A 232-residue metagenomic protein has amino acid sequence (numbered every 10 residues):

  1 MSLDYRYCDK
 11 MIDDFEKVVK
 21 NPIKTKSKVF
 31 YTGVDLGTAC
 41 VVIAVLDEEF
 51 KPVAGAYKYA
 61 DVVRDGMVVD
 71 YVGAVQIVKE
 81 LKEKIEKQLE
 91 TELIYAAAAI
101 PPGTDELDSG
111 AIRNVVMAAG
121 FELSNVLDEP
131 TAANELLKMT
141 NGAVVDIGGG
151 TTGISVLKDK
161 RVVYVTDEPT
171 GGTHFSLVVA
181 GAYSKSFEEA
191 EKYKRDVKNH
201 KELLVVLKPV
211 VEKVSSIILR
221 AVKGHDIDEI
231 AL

Functional and structural regions predicted by a protein language model:
M1-T38, V42-I147, R161-E168, G172-L232: Nucleotide/phosphate-binding catalytic cleft detector across ATP-hydrolyzing and phosphate-transferring enzymes
G153-S155: A structural feature that tracks compact, well-ordered secondary-structure segments with a strong bias toward
K158: A cytosolic small-molecule/anion-sensing beta-strand core signal
